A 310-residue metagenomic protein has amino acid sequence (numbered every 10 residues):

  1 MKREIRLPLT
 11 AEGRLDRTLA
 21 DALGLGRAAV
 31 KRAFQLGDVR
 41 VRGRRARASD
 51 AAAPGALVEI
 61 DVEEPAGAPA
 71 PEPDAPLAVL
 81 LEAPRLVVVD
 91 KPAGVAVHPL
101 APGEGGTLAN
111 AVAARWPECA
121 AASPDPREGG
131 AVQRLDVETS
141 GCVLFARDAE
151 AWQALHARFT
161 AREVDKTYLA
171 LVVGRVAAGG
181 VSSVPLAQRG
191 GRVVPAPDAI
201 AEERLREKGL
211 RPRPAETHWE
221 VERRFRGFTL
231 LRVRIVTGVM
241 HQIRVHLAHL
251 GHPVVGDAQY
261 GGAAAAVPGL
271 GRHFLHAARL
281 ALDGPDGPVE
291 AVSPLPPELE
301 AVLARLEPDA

Functional and structural regions predicted by a protein language model:
M1-A310: RNA pseudouridine synthases
